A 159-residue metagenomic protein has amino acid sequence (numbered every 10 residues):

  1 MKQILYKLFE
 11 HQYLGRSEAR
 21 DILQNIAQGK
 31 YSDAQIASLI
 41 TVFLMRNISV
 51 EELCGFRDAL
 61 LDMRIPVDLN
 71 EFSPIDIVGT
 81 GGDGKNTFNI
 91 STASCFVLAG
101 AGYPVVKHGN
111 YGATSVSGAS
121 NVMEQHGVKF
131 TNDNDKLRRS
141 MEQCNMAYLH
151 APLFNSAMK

Functional and structural regions predicted by a protein language model:
M1-T87, A99-A101, V105: Acidic, glycine/proline-rich low-complexity segments that act as flexible tails and inter-domain linkers
M63, S117-N121, Q143-N145: Short secondary-structure transition/capping segments
V67-F72, L98, T114-V116, F130 (+1 more regions): Solvent-exposed alpha-helices and their adjacent loops that cap or buttress functional pockets in soluble metabolic
S73-D76, Y103-V106, N121, V128-K129 (+1 more regions): Structural motif
D83-C95, H108, T114-S117, M158: Short glycine/serine/threonine-rich phosphate/pyrophosphate-binding segments that cradle anionic phosphate groups
Y111-K129: Active-site-proximal loop->helix
E124-K159: Phosphate/pyrophosphate-binding betaalpha-module
